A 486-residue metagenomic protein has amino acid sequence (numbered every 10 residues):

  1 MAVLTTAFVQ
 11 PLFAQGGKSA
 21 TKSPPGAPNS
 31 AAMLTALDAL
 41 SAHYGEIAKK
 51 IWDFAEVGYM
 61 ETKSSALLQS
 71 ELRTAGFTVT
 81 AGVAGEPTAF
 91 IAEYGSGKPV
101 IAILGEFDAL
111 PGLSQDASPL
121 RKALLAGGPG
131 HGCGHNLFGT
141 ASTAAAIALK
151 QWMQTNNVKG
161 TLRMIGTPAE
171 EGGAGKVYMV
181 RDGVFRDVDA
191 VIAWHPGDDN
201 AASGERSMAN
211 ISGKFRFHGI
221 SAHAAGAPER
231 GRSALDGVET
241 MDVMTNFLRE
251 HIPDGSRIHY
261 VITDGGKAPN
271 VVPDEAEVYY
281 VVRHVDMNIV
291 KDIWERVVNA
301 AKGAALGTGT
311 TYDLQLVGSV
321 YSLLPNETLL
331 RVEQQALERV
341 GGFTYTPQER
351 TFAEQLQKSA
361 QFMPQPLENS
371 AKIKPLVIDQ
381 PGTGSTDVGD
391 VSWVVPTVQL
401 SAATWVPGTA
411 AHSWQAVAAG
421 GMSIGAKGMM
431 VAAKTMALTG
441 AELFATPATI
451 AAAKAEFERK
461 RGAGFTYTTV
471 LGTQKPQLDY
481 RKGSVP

Functional and structural regions predicted by a protein language model:
T5-F13: C-terminal segment of classical bacterial N-terminal signal peptides
Q15-K18, K22-H131, N136, T140-G160: Acidic/His- and Gly-rich active-site-bordering loop/insert found across diverse amide/peptide-bond hydrolases
L37-Y44, A48, W52-A55, L72 (+8 more regions): Sec/Tat-exported extracytoplasmic proteins
I51, A92, I103, H135 (+9 more regions): Divalent metal-coordination and catalytic microenvironments
S118-G132, H218-A222, K372-P375, S413-M422: Glycine/charged-rich beta-loop-alpha catalytic/anionic-binding loops adjacent to active sites
R121-G130, N136-L137, M153-P273, R283: Histidine/acidic-residue-rich, glycine-tolerant segments that coordinate divalent metal ions
L235, E239-P486: Metal-dependent amide/peptide-bond hydrolase catalytic core, centered on the "pita-bread" metallohydrolase fold
